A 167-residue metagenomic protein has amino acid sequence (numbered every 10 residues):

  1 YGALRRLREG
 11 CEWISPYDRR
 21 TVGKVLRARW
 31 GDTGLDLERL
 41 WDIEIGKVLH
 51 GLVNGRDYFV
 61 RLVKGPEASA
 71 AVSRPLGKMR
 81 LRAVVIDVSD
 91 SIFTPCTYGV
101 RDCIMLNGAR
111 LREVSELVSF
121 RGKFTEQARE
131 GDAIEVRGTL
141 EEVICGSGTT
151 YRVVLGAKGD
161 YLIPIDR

Functional and structural regions predicted by a protein language model:
G2-R167: Catalytic core of pol beta-like nucleotidyltransferases
